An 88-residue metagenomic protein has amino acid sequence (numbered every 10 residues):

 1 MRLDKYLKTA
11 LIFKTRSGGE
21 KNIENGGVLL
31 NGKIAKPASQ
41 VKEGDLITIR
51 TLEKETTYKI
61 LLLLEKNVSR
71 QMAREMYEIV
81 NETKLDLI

Functional and structural regions predicted by a protein language model:
R2-K5, T9, R16-S17, K21 (+1 more regions): Strongly charged
